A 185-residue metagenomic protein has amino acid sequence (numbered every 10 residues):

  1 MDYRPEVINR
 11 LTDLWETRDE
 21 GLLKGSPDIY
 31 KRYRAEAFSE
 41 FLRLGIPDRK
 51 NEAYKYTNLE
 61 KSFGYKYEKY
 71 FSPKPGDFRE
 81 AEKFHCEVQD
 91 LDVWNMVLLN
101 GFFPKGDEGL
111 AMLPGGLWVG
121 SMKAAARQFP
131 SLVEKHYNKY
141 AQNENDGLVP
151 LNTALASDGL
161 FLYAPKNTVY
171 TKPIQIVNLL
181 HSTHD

Functional and structural regions predicted by a protein language model:
M1-D185: Glycine-rich and polybasic anion-binding loops at the starts of cofactor/ligand-binding domains
